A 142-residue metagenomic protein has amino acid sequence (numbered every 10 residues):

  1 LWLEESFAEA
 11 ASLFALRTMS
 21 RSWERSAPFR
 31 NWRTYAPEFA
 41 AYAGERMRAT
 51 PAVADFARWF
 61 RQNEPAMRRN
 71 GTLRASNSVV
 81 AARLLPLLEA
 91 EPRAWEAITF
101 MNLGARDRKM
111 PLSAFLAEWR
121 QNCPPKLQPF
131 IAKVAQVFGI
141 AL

Functional and structural regions predicted by a protein language model:
W2-R48: Post-HExxH zinc-binding segment in Zn-dependent metallohydrolases
R48-L142: Pan-zinc metallopeptidase signature
